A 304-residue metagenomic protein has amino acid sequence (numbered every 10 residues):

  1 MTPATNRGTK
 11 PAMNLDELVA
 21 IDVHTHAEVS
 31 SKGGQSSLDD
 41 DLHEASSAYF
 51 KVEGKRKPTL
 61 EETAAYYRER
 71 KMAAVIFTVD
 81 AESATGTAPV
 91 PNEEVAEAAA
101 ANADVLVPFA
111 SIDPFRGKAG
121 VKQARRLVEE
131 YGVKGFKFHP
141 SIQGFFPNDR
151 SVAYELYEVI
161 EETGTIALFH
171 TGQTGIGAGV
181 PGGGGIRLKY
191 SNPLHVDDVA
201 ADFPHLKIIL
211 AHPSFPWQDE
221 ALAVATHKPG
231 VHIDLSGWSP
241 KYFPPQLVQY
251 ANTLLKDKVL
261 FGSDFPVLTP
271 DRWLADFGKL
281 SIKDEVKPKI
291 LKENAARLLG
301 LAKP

Functional and structural regions predicted by a protein language model:
M1-H26, S30-E69, A73, R125 (+2 more regions): Mid-to-C-terminal alpha-helical segments outside catalytic/metal-binding sites
H24, V95, P108, F136 (+6 more regions): Conserved, mostly hydrophobic/aromatic
T25-A27, T78-V79, A110-P114, K137-P140 (+4 more regions): A cross-domain feature marking catalytic cores of carbohydrate-active enzymes and several ubiquitous metabolic/repair
H26-S31, A81-A84, P114-K118, Q143-G144 (+4 more regions): Active-site environment of divalent metal-dependent phosphoester hydrolases
Q35-L38, K51-V52, A84-T87, G177-Y190: Short, flexible/disordered intra-domain loops and linkers
R56-T63, V90-A96, G120-K122, P193-V196 (+2 more regions): Alpha-helical scaffolding within the catalytic cores of extracellular/periplasmic polymer-degrading hydrolases
A73, A81-A178: Active-site gating/metal-coordination segments in enzymes
K134-G135, P147-L260: Catalytic pocket-lining loop regions of alpha/beta-barrel enzymes, especially the amidohydrolase/enolase/GH5 lineages
